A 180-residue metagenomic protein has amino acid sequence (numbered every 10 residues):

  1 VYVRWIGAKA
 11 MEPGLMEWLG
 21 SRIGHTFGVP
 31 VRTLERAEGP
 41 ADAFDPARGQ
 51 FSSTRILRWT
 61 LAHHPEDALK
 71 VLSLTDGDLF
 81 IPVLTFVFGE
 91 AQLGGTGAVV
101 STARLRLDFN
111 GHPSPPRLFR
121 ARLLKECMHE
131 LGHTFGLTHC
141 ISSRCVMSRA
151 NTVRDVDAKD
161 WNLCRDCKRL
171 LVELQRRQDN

Functional and structural regions predicted by a protein language model:
V1-A8: Short beta-strand segments enriched in small/hydrophobic residues
Y2, V71-S73, A98-V99, V146 (+1 more regions): Generic structural signal for residues positioned in beta-strands
K9, P13-C127, T134-T138: Metzincin-family zinc-dependent endopeptidase catalytic domain
N110-N180: The catalytic-center signature of Zn2+-dependent metalloproteases
